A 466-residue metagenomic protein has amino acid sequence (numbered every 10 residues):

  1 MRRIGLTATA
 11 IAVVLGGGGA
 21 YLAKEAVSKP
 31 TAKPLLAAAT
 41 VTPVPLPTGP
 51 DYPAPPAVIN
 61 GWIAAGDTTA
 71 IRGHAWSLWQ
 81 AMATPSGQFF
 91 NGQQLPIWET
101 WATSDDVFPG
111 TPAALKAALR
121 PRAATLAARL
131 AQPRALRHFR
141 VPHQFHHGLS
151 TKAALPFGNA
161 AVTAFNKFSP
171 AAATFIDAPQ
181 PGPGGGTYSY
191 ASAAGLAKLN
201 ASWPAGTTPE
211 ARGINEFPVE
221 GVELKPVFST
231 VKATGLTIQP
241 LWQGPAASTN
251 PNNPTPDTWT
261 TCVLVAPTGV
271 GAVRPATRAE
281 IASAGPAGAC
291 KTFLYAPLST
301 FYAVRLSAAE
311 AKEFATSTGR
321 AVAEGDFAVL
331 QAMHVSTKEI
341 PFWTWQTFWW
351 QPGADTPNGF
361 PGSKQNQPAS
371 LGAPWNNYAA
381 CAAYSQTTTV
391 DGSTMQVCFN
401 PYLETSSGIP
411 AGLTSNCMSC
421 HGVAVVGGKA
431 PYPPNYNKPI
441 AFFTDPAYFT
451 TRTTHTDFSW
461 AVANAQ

Functional and structural regions predicted by a protein language model:
M1-A12: N-terminal Sec-pathway targeting helices
V13-G17: Hydrophobic h-region of N-terminal signal peptides that target proteins for export in Gram-negative bacteria
K24-S419, A424-Q466: Conserved small-residue
